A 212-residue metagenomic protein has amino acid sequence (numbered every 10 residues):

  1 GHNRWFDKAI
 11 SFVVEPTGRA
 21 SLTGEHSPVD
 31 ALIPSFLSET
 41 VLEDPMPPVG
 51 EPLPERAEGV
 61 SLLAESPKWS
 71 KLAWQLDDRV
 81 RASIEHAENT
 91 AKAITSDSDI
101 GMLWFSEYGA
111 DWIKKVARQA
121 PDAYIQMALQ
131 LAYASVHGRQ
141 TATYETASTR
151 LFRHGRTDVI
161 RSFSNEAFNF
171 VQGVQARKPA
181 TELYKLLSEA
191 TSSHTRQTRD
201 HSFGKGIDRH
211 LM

Functional and structural regions predicted by a protein language model:
G1-S11, E15-M212: Acyl-CoA-dependent O-acyltransferases
